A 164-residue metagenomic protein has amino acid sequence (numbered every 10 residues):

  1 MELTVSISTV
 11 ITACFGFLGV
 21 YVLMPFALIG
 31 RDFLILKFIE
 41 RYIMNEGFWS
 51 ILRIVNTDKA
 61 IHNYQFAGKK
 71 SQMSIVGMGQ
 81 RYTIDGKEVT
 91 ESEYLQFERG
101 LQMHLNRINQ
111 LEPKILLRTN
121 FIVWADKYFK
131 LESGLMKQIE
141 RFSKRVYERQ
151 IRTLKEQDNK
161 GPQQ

Functional and structural regions predicted by a protein language model:
M1-L36: Hydrophobic, helix-forming membrane-interacting segments
L3, Y42, W49-I51, A125 (+1 more regions): Short, aromatic- and cysteine-enriched interfacial helices/patches that mediate contacts at lipid membranes
I11, L28-R31, I35, E98 (+5 more regions): Generic detector of well-ordered alpha-helical segments enriched in charged/polar residues, highlighting helical
P25-T83: Amphipathic, membrane-active segments
F48, Y94, L101-H104, Y147: Short amphipathic alpha-helical segments that mediate assembly, nucleic-acid/protein binding, or membrane association
M73-G100: Hydrophobic alpha-helical transmembrane segments and immediately flanking/interface helices in integral membrane
N106-Q164: Cytosol-/stroma-facing membrane-proximal "stalk/adaptor" domains immediately downstream of transmembrane anchors
